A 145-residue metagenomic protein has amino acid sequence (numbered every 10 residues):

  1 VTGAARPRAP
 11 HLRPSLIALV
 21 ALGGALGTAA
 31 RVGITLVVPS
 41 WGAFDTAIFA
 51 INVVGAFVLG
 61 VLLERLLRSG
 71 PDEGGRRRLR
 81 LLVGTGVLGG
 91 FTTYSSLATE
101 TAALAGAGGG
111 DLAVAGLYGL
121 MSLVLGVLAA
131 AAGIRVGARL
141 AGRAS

Functional and structural regions predicted by a protein language model:
V1-S145: Membrane-interface helix-loop junctions in multi-pass transporters/channels
